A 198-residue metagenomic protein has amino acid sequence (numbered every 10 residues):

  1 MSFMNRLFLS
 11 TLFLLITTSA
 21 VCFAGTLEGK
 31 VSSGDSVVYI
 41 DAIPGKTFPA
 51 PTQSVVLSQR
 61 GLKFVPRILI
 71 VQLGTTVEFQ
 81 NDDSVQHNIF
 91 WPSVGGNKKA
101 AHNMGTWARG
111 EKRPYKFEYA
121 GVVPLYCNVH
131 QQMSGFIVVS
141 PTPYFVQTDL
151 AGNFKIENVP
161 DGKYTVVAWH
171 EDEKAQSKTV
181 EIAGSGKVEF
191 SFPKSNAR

Functional and structural regions predicted by a protein language model:
S2-T11: Bacterial N-terminal signal peptides that target proteins for export
S10-S19: Bacterial N-terminal signal peptides
F23-R198: Extracytoplasmic copper-binding redox domains, predominantly the cupredoxin/blue-copper superfamily
